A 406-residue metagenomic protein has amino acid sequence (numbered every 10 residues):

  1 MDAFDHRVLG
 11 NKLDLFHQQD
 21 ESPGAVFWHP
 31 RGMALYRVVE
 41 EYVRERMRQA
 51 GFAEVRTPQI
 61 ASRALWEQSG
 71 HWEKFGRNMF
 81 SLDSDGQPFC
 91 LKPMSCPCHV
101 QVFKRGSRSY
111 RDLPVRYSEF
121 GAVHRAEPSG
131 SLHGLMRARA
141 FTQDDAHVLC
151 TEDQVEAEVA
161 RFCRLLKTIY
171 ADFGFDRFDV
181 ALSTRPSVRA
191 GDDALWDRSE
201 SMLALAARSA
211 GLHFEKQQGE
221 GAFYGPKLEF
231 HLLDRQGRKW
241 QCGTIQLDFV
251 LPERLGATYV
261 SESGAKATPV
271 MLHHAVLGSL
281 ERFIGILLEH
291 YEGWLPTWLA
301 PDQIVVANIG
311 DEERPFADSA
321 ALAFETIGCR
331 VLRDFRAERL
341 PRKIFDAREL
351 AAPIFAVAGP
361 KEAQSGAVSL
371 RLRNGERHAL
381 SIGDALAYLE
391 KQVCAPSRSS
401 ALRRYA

Functional and structural regions predicted by a protein language model:
M1-A406: NTP/phosphate- and nucleic-acid-binding module
